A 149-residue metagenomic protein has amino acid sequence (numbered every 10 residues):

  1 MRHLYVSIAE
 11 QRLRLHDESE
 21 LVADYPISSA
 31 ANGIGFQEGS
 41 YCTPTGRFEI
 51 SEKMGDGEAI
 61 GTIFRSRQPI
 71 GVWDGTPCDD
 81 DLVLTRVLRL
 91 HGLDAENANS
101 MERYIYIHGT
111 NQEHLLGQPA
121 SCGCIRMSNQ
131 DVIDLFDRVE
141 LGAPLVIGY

Functional and structural regions predicted by a protein language model:
M1, I8-E10, V22, T45 (+3 more regions): Extracytoplasmic
M1-G33: A structural motif detector for short, solvent-exposed N-terminal "entry" segments of globular domains
M1-R2, P26-S40, Q68-G75: N-terminal post-signal-peptidase region of extra-cytosolic proteins
H3, D24-P26, R47, Y104 (+1 more regions): Well-ordered beta-strand positions in beta-sheet-rich domains
I8, D17, S29, S51-E52 (+2 more regions): Pocket-edge structural micro-motifs
E18, G55-A59: Short, conserved beta-turn/loop elements at beta-strand boundaries and strand-helix junctions
G35-M54: Short, surface-exposed secondary-structure junctions/capping segments
Q37, E58-Y149: Exported/periplasmic cell-wall-interacting domains
